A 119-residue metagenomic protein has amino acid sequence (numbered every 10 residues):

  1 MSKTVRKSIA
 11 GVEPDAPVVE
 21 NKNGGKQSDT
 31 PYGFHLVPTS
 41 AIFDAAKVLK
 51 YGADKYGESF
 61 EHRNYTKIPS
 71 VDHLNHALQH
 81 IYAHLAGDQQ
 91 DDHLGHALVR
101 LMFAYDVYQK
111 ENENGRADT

Functional and structural regions predicted by a protein language model:
M1-T119: Intrinsically disordered, low-complexity regulatory regions that flank transcription factor DNA-binding cores
